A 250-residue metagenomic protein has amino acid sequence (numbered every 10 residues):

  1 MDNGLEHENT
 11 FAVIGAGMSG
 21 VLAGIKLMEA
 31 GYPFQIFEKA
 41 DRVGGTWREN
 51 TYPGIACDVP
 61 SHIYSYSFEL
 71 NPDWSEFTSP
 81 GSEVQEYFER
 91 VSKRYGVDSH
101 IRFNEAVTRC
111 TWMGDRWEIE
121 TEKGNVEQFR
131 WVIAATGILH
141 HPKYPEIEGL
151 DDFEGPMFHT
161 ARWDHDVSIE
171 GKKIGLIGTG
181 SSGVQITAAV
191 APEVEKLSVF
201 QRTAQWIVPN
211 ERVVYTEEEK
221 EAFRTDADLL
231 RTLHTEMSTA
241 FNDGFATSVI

Functional and structural regions predicted by a protein language model:
M1-N3, G54, S92, D98 (+5 more regions): Short, flexible, glycine/charge-rich loop motifs used to bind or transfer phosphoryl groups or to couple energy/partner
N3-E8, A12, M18, A23-E29 (+3 more regions): Rossmann-like dinucleotide-binding core of oxidoreductases
V13, M18-I101, R202: Beta1-alpha1 glycine-rich phosphate/pyrophosphate-binding loop at the start of Rossmann-like nucleotide-binding domains
M18, W47-E49, W74, A106-E120 (+4 more regions): Tryptophan-centric aromatic hotspots in well-structured domains and transmembrane helices
T51, C57, Y64, E105 (+3 more regions): Flexible domain-boundary/linker segments
H62, D115, E154: Residues that flank catalytic or metal-binding motifs in active/ligand-binding sites
E76-H140: Feature captures the FAD/FMN-dependent oxidoreductase FAD-binding
